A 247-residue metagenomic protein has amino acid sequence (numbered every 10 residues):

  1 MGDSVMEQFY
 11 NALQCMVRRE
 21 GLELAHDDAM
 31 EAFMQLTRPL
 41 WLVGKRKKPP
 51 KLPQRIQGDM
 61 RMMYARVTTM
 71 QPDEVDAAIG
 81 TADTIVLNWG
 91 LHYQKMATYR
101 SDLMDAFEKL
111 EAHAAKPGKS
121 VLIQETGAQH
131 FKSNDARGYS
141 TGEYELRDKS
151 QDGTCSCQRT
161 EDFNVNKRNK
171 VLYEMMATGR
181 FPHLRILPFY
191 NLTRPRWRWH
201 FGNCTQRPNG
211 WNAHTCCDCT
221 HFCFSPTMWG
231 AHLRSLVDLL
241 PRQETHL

Functional and structural regions predicted by a protein language model:
M1-L247: Extracellular glycan-modifying ectodomains
